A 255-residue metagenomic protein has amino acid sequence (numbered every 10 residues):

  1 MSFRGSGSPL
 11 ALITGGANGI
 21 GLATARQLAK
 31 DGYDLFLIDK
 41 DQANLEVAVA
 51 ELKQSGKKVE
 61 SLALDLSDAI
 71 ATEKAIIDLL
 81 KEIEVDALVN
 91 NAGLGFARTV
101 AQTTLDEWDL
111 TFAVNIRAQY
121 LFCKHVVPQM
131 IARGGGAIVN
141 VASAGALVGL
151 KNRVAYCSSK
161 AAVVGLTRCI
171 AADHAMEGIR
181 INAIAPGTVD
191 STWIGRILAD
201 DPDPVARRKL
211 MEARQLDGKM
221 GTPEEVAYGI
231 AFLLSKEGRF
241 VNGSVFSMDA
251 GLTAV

Functional and structural regions predicted by a protein language model:
V89, A175, R180, V241-G243: Short, small/polar-rich loop/turn modules that mediate ligand/substrate recognition or access, typified
T99-V100, E107-F112, M211: Substrate-binding pocket helix/loop in short-chain dehydrogenase/reductase
Y120, K219-M248, T253: C-terminal substrate-recognition "lid" of short-chain dehydrogenase/reductases
C123, S159, T167: Active-site helix of classical SDR
P128, A172-M176, R239: Alpha-helical segment proximal to the catalytic Tyr-Lys
S143: Residue(s) in the substrate-gating loop at a strand-loop-helix junction that position the organic substrate next
P186-R196: Short, flexible catalytic-loop segment of classical short-chain dehydrogenase/reductase
